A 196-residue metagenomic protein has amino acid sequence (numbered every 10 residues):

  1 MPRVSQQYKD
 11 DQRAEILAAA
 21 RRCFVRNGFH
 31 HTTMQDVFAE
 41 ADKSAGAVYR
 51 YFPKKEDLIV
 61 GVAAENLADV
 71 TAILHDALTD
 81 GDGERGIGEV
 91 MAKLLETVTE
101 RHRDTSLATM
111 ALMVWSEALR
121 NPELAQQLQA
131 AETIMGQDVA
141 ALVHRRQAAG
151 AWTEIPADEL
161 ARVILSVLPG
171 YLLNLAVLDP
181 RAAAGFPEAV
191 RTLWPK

Functional and structural regions predicted by a protein language model:
M1-D11: N-terminal intrinsically disordered/low-complexity leader segments
E15, A19-D57, G61: Helix-turn-helix
L17, A92, G136-H144, D158-A161 (+2 more regions): An amphipathic alpha-helix signature
G61, A72-S106, D158-I164: Hydrophobic alpha-helical connector segments
A64-V70: Short, basic, alpha-helical segments at the C-terminal edge of helix-turn-helix-like DNA-binding modules
L95-H102, T109-R120, A189-W194: Helix-loop "lid/cap" segments that line or gate small-molecule binding pockets
R103-L112, P122-A148: Amphipathic alpha-helical packing segments from all-alpha helical-bundle domains
A125-Q129, Q147-L193: Hydrophobic/aromatic-rich alpha-helical bundle segments in the mid-to-C-terminal region
